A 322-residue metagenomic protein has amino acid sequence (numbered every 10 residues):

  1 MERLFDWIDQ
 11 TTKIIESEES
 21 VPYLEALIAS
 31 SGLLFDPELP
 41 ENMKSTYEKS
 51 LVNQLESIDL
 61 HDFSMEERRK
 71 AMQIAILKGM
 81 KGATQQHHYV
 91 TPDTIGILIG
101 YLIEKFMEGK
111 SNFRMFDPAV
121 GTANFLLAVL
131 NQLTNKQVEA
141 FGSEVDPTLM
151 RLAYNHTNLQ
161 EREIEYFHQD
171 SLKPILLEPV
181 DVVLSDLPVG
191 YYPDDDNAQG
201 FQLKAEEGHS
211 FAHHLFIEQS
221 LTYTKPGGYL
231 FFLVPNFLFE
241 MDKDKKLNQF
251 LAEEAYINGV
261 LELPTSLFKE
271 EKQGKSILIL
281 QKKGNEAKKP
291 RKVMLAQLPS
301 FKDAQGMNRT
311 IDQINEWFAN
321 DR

Functional and structural regions predicted by a protein language model:
M1-G79: A short N-terminal interaction module
R3, I95, A212: Soluble or luminal CAZymes and related metallo-dependent hydrolases
R69-I95: Class I SAM-dependent transferase core
P92-S185, G190, N236: Conserved S-adenosyl-L-methionine
D186-F216, F237: Mobile active-site "lid"/loop adjacent to the S-adenosyl-L-methionine
H209-S266: Conserved Class I SAM-dependent methyltransferase catalytic core
F239-E240, F268-E271, A287: Short glycine/serine/proline-enriched coil/turn segments at secondary-structure junctions
Q273-R322: Flexible, glycine-/basic-rich loop-and-beta segments that form/coincide with the SAM-dependent methyltransferase
